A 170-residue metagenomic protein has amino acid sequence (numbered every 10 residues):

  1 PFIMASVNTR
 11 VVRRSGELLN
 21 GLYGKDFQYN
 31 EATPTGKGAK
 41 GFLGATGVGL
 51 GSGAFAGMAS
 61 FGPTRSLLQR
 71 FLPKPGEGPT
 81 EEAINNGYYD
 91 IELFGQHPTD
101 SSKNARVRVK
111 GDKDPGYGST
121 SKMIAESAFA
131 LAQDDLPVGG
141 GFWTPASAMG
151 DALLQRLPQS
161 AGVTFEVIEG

Functional and structural regions predicted by a protein language model:
P1-G170: C-terminal catalytic/substrate-binding lobe primarily of soluble NAD(P)-dependent oxidoreductases
